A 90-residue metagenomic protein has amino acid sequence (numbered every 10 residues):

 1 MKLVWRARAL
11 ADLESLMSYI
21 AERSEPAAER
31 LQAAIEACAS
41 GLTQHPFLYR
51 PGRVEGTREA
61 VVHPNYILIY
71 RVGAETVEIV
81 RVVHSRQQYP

Functional and structural regions predicted by a protein language model:
M1-K2, P90: Absolute protein N-terminus
K2-T57, G73: Basic, Lys/Arg-enriched alpha-helical interface segments
T57-H63: A beta-hairpin/wing motif
Y66-I67, R71-P90: Enriched for short, Lys/Arg-rich terminal
